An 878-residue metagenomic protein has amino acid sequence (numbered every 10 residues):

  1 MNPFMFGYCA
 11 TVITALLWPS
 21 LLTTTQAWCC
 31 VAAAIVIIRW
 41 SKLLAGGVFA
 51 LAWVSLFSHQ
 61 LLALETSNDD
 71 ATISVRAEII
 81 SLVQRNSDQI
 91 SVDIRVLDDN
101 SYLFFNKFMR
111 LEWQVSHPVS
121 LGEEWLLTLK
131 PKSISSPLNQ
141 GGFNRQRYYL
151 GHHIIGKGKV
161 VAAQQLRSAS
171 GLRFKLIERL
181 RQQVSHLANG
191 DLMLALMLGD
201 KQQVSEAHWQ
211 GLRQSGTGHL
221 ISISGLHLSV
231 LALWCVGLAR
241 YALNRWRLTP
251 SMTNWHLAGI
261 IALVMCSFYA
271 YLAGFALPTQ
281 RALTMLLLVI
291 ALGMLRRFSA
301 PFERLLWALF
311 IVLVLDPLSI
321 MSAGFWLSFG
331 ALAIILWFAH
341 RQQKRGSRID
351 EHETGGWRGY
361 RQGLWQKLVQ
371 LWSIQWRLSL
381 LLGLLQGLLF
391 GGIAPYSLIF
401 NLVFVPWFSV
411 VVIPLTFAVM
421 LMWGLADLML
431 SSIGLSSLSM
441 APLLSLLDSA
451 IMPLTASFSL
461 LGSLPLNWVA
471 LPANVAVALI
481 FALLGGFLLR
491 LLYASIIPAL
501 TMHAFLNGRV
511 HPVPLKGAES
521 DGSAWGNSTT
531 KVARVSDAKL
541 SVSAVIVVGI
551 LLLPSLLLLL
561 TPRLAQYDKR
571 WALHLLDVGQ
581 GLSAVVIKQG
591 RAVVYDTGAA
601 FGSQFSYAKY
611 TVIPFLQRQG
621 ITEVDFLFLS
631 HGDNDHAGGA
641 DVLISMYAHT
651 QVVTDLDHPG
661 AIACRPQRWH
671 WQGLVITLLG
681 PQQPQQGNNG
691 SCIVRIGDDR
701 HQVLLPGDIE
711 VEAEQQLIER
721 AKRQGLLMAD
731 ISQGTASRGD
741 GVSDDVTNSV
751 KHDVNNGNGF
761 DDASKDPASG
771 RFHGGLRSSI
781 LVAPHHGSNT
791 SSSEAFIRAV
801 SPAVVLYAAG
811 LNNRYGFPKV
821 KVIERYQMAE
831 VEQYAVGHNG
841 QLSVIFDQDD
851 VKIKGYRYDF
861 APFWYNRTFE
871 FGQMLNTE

Functional and structural regions predicted by a protein language model:
M1-N68, R281, R490-P514, G522-W525 (+1 more regions): N-terminal leader/targeting segments
N2-F4, P19-T23, I221-S229, W255-H256 (+4 more regions): Membrane-interface micro-motifs in multi-pass membrane enzymes
C9, F275-L483, L489-H503, R509 (+7 more regions): Internal transmembrane alpha-helical bundles of multi-pass membrane proteins
L51-H219, R509, S520-S523, T529 (+12 more regions): Membrane-interface helix/helix-cap signal primarily in integral membrane proteins
G151-M285, A291, F626, W669 (+3 more regions): Aromatic-rich juxtamembrane segments at the membrane interface
L318-I320, G462-A476, I480-L483, F487-G517 (+6 more regions): Core dinuclear metal-dependent hydrolase active-site scaffold
S630, N634, G638-L643, L679-N748 (+2 more regions): Active-site-proximal loop/helix segments of hydrolase catalytic cores
G632-P666: Active-site HxH/HxHxD metal-binding segment of metal-dependent hydrolases
